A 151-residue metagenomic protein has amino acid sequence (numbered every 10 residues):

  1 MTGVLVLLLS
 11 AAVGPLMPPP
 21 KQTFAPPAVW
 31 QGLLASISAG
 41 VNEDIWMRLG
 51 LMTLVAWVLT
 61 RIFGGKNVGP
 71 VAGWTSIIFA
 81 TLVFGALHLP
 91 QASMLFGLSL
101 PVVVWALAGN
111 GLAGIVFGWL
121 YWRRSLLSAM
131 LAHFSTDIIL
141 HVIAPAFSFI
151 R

Functional and structural regions predicted by a protein language model:
M1-P20, P145: Specific transmembrane helices
P18-F24, V29: Membrane-proximal helix-loop-helix units in multi-pass membrane proteins
V29-R151: Transmembrane helix-loop-helix hairpins at the membrane interface of multi-pass integral membrane proteins
